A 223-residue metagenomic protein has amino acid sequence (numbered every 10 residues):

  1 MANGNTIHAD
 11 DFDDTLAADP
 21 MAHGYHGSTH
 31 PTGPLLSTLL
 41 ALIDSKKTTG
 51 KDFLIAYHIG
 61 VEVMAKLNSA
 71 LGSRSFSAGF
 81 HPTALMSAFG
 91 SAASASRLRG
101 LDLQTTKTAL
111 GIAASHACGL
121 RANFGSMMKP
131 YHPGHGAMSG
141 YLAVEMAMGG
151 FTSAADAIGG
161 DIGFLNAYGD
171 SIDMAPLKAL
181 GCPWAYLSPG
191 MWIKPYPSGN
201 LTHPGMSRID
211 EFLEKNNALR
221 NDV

Functional and structural regions predicted by a protein language model:
M1-P189: N-terminal core-entry segment
L180-V223: A conserved active-site cap/scaffold subdomain adjacent to cofactor or substrate pockets
